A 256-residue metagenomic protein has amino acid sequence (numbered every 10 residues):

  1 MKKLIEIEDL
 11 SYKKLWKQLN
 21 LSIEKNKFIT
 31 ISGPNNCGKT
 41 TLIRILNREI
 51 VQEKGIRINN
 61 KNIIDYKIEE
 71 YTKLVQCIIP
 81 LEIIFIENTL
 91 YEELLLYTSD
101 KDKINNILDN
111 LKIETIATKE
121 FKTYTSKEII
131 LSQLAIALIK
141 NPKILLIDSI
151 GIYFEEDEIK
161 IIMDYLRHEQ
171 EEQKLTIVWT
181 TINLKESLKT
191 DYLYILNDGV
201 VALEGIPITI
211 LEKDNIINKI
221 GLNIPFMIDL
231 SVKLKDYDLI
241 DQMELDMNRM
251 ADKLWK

Functional and structural regions predicted by a protein language model:
M1-K2, I217-K256: ABC ATPase nucleotide-binding domains
S32-P34: The feature captures the beta-strand-to-loop junction immediately N-terminal to the Walker
L46-N47: Helix-to-loop junction immediately C-terminal to a conserved catalytic motif
R57-E70: ABC ATPase NBD Q-loop/coupling interface
I78-D102: Q-loop/switch helix immediately C-terminal to the Walker
I107-S126: Conserved ABC nucleotide-binding domain
V200-I228: Conserved beta-strand-loop-alpha-helix hinge in the C-terminal portion of ABC ATPase nucleotide-binding domains
